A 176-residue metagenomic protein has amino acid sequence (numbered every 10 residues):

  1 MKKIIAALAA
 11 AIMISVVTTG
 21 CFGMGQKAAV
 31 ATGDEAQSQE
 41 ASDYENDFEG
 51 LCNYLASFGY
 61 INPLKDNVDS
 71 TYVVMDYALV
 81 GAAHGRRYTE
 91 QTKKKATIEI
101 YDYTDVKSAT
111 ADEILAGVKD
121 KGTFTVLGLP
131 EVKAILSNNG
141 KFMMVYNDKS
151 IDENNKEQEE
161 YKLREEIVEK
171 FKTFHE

Functional and structural regions predicted by a protein language model:
M1-I4: Positively charged n-region of N-terminal signal peptides that target proteins for export
A7, A11-I14: Hydrophobic alpha-helical membrane-embedded or membrane-associated segments
V16-G20: C-terminal motif of bacterial Sec signal peptides marking the signal peptidase cleavage site
F22-H84, N154-E176: N-terminal "mature-domain start" segment
K27, V106-K107, S150-I151: Residues that cap or initiate secondary-structure elements
E49-L127: Short, solvent-exposed recognition patches
G122-E176: A short, solvent-exposed beta-edge/loop patch
